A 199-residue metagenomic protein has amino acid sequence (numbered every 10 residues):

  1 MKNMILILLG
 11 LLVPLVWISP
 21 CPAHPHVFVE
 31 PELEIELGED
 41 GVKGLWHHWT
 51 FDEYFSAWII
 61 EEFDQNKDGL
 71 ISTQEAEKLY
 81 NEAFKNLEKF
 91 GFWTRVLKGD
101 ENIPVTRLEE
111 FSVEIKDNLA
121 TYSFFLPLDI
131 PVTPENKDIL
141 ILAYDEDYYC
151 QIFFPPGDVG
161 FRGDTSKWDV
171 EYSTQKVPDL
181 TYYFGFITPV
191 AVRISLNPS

Functional and structural regions predicted by a protein language model:
M1-L6: Positively charged n-region of N-terminal signal peptides that target proteins for export
I7-V16: Bacterial N-terminal signal peptides
I18-P20: N-terminal signal peptide c-region/cleavage motif recognized by signal peptidases
P25-F51: Early extracytoplasmic/domain-onset interaction patches
G44, A57-E61, P134-L140: Short, hydrophobic/aromatic beta-strand segments
W49-F55, L126, D145: A mature extracytoplasmic/lumenal domain signature
F55-D129: Structured domain cores in non-transmembrane regions
L97-S199: Mature, soluble, non-transmembrane domains
